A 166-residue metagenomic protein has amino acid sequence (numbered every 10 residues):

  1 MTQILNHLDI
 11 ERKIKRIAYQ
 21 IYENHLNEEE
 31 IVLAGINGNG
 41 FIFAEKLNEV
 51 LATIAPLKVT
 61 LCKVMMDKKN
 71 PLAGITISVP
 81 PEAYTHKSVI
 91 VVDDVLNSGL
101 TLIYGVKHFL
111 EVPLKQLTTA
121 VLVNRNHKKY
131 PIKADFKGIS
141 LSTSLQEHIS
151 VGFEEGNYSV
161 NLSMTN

Functional and structural regions predicted by a protein language model:
M1-N166: PRPP-associated nucleotide enzymes
